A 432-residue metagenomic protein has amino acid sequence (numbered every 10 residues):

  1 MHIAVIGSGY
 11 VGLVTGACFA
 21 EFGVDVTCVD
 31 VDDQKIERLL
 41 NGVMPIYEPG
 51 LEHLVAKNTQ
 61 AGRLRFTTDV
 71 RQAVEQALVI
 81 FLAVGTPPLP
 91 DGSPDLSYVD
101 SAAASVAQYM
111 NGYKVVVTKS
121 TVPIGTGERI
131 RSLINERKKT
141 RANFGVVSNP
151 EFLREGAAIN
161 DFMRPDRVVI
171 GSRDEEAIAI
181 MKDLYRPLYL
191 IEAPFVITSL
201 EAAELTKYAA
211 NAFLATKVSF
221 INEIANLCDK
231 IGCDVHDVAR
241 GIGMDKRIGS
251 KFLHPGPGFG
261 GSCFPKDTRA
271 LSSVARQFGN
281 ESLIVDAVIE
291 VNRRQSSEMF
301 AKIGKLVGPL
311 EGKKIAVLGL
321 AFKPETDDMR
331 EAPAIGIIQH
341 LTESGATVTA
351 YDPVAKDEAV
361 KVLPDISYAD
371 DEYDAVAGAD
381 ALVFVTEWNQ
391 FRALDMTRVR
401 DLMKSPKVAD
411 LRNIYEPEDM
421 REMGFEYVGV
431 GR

Functional and structural regions predicted by a protein language model:
M1-R432: Structural/interface elements that position substrates and couple domains in central-metabolism enzymes
